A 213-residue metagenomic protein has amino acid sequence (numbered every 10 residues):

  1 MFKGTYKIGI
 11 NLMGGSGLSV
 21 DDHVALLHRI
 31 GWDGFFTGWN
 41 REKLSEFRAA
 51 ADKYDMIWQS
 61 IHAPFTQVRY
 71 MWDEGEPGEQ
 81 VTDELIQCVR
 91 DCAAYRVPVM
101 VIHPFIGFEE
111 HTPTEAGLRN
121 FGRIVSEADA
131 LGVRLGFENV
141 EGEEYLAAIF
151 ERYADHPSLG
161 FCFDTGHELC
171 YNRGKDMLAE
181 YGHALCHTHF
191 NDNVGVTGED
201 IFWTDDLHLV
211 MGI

Functional and structural regions predicted by a protein language model:
M1-Q87, A93: N-terminal pre-domain/capping segments
Y6-L12, F35-T37, W58-A63, M100-I102 (+3 more regions): Hydrophobic faces of well-ordered beta-strands that scaffold small-molecule active sites in alpha/beta enzyme cores
G14-S16, R41-K43, H62-Q67, P104-F108 (+3 more regions): Active-site-proximal loop/turn and secondary-structure-junction residues that shape catalytic pockets, frequently
R41-A50, E109-L118, E144: Active-site-adjacent beta->alpha loops and helix N-cap segments on the catalytic face of soluble alpha/beta enzymes
P64-D83, I106-A116, D200-V210: Surface-exposed, active-site-proximal loop segments in enzymatic domains
G75-V99, G117-L131: An active-site-proximal structural segment forming one wall of the substrate-binding cleft that immediately precedes
C88, C92-T112, L131, G136-V140: Active-site groove signature of glycoside hydrolases
G122-G212: Acidic/histidine-rich catalytic cores of soluble enzymes
